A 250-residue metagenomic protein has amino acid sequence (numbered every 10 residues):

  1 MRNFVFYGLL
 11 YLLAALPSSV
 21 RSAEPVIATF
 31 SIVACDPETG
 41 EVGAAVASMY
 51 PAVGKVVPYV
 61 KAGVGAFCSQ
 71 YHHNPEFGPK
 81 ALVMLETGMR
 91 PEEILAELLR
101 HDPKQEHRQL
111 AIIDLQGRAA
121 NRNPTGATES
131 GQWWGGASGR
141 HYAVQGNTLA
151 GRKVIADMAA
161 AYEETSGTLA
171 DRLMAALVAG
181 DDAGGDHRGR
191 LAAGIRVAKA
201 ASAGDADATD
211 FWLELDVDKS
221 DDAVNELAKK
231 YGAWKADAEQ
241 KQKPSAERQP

Functional and structural regions predicted by a protein language model:
M1, L16-V20, I195: Short, intrinsically disordered low-complexity segments
N3-P17: Bacterial N-terminal signal peptides
S22-P250: N-terminal nucleophile
